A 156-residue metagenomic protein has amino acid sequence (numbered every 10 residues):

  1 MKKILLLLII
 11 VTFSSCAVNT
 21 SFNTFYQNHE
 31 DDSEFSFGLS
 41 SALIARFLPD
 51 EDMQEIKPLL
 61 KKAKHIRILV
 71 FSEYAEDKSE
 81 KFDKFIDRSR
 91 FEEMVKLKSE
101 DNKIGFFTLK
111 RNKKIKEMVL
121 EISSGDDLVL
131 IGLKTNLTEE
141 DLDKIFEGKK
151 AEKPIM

Functional and structural regions predicted by a protein language model:
I4-F13: Sec-dependent N-terminal signal peptides
T12-S33: Bacterial Sec signal peptide processing site at the extreme N-terminus
T20-S21, R90, E100, G148: Contiguous interface-forming segments/domains that mediate binding rather than catalysis
N28, D77, D87-E93, E140-K144 (+1 more regions): A generic "folded-domain core" signal
S33-F37, L43, R90-K96: Short secondary-structure junctions
F37-E76, D126: Post-signal-peptide N-terminal segment of Sec-exported extracytoplasmic proteins
I68-I104: Mid-chain, structured segments of secreted extracytoplasmic proteins
K98-M156: Extracytoplasmic electrostatic interaction patches
